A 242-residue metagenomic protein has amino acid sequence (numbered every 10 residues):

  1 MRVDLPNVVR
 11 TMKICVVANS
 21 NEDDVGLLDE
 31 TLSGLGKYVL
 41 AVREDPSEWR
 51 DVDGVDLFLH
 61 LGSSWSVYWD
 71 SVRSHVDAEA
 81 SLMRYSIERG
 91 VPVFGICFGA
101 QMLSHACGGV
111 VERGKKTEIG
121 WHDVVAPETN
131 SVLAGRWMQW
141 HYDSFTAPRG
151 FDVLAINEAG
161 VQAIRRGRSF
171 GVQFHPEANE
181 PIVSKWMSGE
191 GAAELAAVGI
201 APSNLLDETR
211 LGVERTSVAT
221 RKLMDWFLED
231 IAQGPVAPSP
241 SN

Functional and structural regions predicted by a protein language model:
M1-T11: N-terminal amphipathic/basic-hydrophobic helices that include classical n-h-c signal peptides and signal-anchor
I14-L32: N-terminal beta1-alpha1 ligand-phosphate binding loop
V16, H60, E112, V125-N242: Amide-donor transfer/coupling interface in amidating biosynthetic enzymes
V17-N19, E44, F98: Cofactor-binding loop segments of dinucleotide-utilizing enzymes, especially the Rossmann-like FAD- and NAD(P)+-binding
E30-F94: Flexible gly/pro-rich beta->alpha loop and the following alpha-helix that scaffold active-site loops
Y85-V110: Catalytic nucleophile loop
E112-E118: Short, electropositive alpha-helical surface patch
